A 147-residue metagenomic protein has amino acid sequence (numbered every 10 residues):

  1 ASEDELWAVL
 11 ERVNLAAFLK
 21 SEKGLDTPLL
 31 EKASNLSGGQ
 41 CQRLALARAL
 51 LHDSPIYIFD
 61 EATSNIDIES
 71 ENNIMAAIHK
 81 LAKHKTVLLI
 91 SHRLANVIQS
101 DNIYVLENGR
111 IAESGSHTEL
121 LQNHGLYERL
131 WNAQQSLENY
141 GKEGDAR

Functional and structural regions predicted by a protein language model:
A1-E31, A76, H84: ABC ATPase nucleotide-binding domain helical subdomain, centered on the C-loop/LSGGQ "ABC signature"
D4, S21-K23, A76, R93 (+1 more regions): C-terminal portion of ABC ATPase nucleotide-binding domains
A16-L44, L137-R147: ABC-fold ATPase nucleotide-binding domain signature/coupling loops
S37-G38, L44-A49, N73, L89: ABC ATPase nucleotide-binding domain "signature" region
L51-P55, H84: A short, proline-enriched helix->beta-strand linker immediately N-terminal to the Walker B motif in ABC-type P-loop
Y57-E61: Catalytic Walker B motif of ABC-type/P-loop ATPase nucleotide-binding domains
I68-E69: Helix N-cap at the start of a conserved alpha-helix in ABC-type nucleotide-binding domains
K80-L89, V97: Conserved catalytic loops of ABC-family nucleotide-binding domains
